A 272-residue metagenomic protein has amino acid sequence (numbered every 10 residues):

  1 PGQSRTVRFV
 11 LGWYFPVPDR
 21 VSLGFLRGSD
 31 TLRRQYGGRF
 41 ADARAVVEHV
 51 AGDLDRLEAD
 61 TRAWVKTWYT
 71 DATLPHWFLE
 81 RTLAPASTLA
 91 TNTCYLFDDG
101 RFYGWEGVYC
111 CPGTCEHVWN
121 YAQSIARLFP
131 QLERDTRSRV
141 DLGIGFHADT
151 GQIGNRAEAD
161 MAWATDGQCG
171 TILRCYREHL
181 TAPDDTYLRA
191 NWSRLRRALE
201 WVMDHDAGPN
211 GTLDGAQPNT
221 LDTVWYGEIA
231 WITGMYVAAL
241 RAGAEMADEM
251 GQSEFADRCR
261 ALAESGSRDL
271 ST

Functional and structural regions predicted by a protein language model:
P1-T6, D19, S265-L270: Beta-rich accessory regions
Q3, V7-R8, Y14, R34-D206 (+2 more regions): Substrate-binding groove/exosite segments of carbohydrate-active enzymes
W13-L23: Short, Lys/Arg- and Gly-enriched loop/turn segments at beta-strand edges
A159-D160, Q217-L221, W225-G234, R258-T272: Aromatic- and carboxylate-enriched substrate-binding clefts and catalytic-loop regions of carbohydrate-active enzymes
Q168-I172, T233-R241: Hydrophobic faces of stable alpha-helices that mediate helix-helix packing
E178-R189, A242-R260: Inter-helical turn/loop segments and adjacent helix faces that build the functional surface of alpha-helical bundle
R189-R196, G215, E254-S267: Beta-strand segments within the central parallel beta-sheet cores of soluble alpha/beta enzyme folds
R194-H205, M235, A242-E245, L262-L270: Alpha-helical scaffold segments in carbohydrate-active enzymes
